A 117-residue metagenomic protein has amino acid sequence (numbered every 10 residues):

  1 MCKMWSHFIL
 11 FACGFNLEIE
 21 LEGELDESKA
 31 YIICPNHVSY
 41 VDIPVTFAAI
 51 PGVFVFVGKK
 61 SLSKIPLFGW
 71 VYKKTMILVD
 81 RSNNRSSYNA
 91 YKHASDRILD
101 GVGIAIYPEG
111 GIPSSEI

Functional and structural regions predicted by a protein language model:
M1-W5: Loop-to-helix transition at the N-terminal end of transmembrane alpha-helices
F8: Metal-dependent phosphoesterase signature
F11-I117: Soluble catalytic domains of membrane acyltransferases
